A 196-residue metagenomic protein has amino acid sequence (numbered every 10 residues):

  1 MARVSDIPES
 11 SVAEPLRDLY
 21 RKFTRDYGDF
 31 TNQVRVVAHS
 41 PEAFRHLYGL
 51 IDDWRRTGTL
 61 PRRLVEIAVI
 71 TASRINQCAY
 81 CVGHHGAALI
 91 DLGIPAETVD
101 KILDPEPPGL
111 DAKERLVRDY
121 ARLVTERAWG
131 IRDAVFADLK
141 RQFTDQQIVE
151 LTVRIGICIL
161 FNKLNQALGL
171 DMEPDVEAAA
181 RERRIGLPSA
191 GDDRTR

Functional and structural regions predicted by a protein language model:
M1-R196: Hydrophobic alpha-helical segments
